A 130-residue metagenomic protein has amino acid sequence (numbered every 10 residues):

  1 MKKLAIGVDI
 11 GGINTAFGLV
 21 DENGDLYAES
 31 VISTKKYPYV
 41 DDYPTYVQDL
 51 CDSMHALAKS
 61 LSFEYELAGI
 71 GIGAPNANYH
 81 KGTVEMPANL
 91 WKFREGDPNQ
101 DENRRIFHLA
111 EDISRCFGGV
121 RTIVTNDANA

Functional and structural regions predicted by a protein language model:
M1, G11, F63-E66, G118: Residue-level preference for short coil/turn positions at secondary-structure junctions
K3-D9, L67-G71, I123: Short glycine-aspartate micro-motif
L4-Q48, S60: Short glycine-rich, Thr/Ser-proximal phosphate-binding strand/loop in the N-terminal lobe of ATP-dependent enzymes
V40, P44, G69, N78-A130: Glycine-rich phosphate-binding loop and adjoining helix at the ATP-binding site of ATP-dependent phosphoryl-transfer
Q48, D52-H55, F107, E111: N-terminal, well-ordered alpha-helical segments
L50-I70, V120-T122: Phosphate/pyrophosphate-binding loops at sites that engage ATP/ADP/AMP, CoA/4′-phosphopantetheine, polyphosphate
G73-P75: A cross-family glycoside hydrolase active-site/sugar-binding cleft signature
